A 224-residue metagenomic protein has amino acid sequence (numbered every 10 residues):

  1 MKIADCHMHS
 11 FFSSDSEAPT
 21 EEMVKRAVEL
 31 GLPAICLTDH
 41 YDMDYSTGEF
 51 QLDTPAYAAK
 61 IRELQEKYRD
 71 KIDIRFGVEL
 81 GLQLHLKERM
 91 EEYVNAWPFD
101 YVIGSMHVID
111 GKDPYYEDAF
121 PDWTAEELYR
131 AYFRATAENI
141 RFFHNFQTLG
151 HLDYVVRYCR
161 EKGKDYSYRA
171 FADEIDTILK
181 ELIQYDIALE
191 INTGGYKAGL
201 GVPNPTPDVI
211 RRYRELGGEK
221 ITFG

Functional and structural regions predicted by a protein language model:
M1-L84, Y93-A96, D100, V156-R160 (+2 more regions): An N-terminally biased module of ancient metal coordination in phosphate/nucleic-acid-related enzymes
F12-S14, G104-L216: Domain-core and long-helix interface of multi-subunit machines
V28-E29, A58-K71, E91-I103, R141-H144 (+2 more regions): Acidic (Asp/Glu)-rich catalytic clusters
I35-L37, V102, L149, L189 (+1 more regions): Hydrophobic residues within beta-strands of alpha/beta enzymes
H40, L152, G218-G224: Short acidic/histidine-rich active-site segments
Q83-K87, R130: Short gly/ser/thr-rich secondary-structure transition/capping motifs
E88-M90, T136: Glycine-rich, charged/polar anion/phosphate-binding loops that engage phosphate groups from diverse ligands
